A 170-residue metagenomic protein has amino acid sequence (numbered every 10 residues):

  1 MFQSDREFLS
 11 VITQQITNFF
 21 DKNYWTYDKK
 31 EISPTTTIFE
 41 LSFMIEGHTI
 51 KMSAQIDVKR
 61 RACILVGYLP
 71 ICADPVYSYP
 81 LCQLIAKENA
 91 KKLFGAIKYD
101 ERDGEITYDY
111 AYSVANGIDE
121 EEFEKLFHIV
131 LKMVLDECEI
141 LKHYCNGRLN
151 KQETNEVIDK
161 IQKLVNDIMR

Functional and structural regions predicted by a protein language model:
M1-K51: Charge-rich, low-complexity N-terminal segments
E31, A96, C138-L149: Long, hydrophobic, amphipathic alpha-helical segments used as structural scaffolds
T37-F39, R61-C63, G104-I106: Hydrophobic residues embedded in beta-strands of well-ordered beta-sheets
S42-D74: Long, continuous compositionally biased terminal/linker segments
G67-E105, D109: Short, internal acidic amphipathic alpha-helical interface segments that mediate docking to partner proteins
F94, Y99-H128, N146: Well-ordered alpha/beta subsegment
E122-K142: Long, well-ordered alpha-helical scaffolding segments within enzyme catalytic domains, especially pronounced
K142-R170: Short, highly charged C-terminal tails/helix-capping segments
